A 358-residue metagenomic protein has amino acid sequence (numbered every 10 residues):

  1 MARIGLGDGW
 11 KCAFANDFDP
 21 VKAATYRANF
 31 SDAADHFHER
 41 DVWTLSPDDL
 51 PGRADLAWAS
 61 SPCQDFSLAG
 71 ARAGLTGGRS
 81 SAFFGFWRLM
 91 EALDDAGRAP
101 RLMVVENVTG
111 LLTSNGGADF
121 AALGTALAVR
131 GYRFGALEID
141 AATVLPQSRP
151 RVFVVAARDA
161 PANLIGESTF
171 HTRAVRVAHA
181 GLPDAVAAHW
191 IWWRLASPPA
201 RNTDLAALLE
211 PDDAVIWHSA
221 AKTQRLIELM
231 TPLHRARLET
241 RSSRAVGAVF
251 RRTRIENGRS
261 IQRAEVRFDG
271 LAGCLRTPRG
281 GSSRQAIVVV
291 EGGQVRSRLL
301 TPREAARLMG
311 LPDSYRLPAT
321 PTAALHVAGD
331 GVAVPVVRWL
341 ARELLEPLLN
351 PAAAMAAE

Functional and structural regions predicted by a protein language model:
M1, D8, A118-A121, M355-E358: Class I S-adenosyl-L-methionine
M1-R3, D41-V42, G52-G70, L102-V108 (+5 more regions): Conserved proline-anchored active-site loop of SAM-dependent methyltransferases that bridges a beta-strand
M1-W43: SAM cofactor-binding core of SAM-dependent methyltransferases, primarily the Rossmann-like beta-alpha-beta module
A2, L6, L89, V336-L344: Buried hydrophobic packing segments
L6, L68-R72, I287-V289, P321: Short acidic, glycine/proline-rich loop/turn micro-motifs
P20, P62-D65, T109-G110, T143-V144 (+4 more regions): Short, solvent-exposed loop/turn segments at secondary-structure junctions
P47-A54, L68-R267: Class I S-adenosyl-L-methionine
D212-E358: C-terminal target-recognition/interaction regions appended to catalytic cores
